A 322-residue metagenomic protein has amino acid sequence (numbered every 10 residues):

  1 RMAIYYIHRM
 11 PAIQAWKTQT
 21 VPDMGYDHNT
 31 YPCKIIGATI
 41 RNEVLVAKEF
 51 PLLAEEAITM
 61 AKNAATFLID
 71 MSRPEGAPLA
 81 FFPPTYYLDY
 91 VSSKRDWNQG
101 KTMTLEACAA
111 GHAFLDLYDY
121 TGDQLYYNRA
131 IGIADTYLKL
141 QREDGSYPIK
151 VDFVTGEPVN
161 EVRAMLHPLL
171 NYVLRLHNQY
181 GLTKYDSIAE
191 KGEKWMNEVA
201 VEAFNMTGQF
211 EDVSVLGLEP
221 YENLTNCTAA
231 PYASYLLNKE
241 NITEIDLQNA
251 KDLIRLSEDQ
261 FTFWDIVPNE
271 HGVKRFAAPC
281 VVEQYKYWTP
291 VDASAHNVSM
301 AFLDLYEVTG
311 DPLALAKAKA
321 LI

Functional and structural regions predicted by a protein language model:
R1-I322: Glycan-recognition and catalytic cores of secretory/periplasmic carbohydrate-active enzymes
